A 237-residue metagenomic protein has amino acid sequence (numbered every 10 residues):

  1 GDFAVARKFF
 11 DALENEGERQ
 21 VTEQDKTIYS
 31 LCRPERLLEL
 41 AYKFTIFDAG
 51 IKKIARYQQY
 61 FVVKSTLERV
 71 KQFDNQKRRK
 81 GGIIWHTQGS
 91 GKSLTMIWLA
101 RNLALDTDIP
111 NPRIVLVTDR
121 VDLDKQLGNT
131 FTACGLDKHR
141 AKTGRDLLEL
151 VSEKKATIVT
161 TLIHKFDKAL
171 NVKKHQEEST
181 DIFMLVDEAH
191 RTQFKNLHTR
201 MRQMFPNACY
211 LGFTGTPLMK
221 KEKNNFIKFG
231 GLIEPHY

Functional and structural regions predicted by a protein language model:
G1-R113, T118, D122-D137, K154-K155 (+3 more regions): ATP-dependent helicase/translocase motor core
R78, T107-P112, H139-A141, E222-H236: Flexible phosphate/Mg2+-sensing switch loops adjacent to catalytic phosphate-binding sites
V121, A141-E149, I163-K168: Conserved helicase motor
D124, A141-G144, T160, S179 (+2 more regions): Amphipathic alpha-helical transducer elements in NTP-driven molecular machines
L148-V151, K173-Q176, P217: Extracellular/periplasmic ectodomains of large secreted or surface enzymes and adhesion receptors
L150-T160: Conserved P-loop NTPase mechanochemical-coupling segment
D167-L170, S179-Y237: Signature of the SF2 helicase/ATPase Hel1-core->accessory helical subdomain module
